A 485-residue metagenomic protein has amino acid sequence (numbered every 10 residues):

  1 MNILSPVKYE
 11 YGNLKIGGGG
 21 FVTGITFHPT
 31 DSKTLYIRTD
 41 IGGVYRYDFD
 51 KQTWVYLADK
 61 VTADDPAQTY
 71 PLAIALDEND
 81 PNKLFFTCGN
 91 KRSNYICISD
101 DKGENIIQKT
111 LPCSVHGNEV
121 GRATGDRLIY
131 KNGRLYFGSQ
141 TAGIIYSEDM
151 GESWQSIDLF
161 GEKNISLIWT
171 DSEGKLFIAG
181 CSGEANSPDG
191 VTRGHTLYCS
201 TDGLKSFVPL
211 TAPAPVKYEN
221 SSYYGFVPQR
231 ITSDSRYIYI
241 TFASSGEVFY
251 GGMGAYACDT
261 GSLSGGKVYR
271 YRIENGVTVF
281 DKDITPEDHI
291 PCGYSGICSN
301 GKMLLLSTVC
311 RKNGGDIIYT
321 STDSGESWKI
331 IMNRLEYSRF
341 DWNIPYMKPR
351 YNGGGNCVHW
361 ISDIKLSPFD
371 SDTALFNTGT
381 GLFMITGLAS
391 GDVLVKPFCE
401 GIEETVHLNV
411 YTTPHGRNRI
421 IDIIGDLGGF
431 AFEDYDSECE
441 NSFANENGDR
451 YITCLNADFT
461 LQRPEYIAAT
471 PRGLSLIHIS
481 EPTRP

Functional and structural regions predicted by a protein language model:
L14-G42, P368: Beta-strand-rich domains and repeat architectures in extracellular enzymes and scaffolds, especially beta-propellers
G20-G24, Q68-I74, G121-R127, I165 (+5 more regions): Signature of short aromatic-glycine-proline-rich micro-motifs recurring in repeat-based ectodomains
P29-D31, L76-P81, Y130-N132, T170-E173 (+5 more regions): Residue-level detector of Asp-centered blade-edge/turn motifs that repeat once per structural unit in beta-propeller
I41, N90, T141, S182-E184 (+6 more regions): Residue-level signature of beta-propeller blades and closely related beta-rich strand-turn architectures in secreted
G43-Y45, N94-I98, G143-Y146, H195-C199 (+5 more regions): A short loop-to-beta-strand structural motif that recurs across blades of beta-propeller domains
K60-D65, L111-E119, A212-S221, I284-H289 (+1 more regions): Surface-exposed loop and turn segments in beta-propeller and other repeat-based domains that flank or scaffold
G89-S93, A185-G194, F249-G265, R311-G314 (+1 more regions): Short, solvent-exposed loop/turn segments at conserved positions within beta-propeller repeat blades
L474-P485: Residue-level detector of conserved catalytic or cofactor/ligand-binding positions in enzyme active sites
